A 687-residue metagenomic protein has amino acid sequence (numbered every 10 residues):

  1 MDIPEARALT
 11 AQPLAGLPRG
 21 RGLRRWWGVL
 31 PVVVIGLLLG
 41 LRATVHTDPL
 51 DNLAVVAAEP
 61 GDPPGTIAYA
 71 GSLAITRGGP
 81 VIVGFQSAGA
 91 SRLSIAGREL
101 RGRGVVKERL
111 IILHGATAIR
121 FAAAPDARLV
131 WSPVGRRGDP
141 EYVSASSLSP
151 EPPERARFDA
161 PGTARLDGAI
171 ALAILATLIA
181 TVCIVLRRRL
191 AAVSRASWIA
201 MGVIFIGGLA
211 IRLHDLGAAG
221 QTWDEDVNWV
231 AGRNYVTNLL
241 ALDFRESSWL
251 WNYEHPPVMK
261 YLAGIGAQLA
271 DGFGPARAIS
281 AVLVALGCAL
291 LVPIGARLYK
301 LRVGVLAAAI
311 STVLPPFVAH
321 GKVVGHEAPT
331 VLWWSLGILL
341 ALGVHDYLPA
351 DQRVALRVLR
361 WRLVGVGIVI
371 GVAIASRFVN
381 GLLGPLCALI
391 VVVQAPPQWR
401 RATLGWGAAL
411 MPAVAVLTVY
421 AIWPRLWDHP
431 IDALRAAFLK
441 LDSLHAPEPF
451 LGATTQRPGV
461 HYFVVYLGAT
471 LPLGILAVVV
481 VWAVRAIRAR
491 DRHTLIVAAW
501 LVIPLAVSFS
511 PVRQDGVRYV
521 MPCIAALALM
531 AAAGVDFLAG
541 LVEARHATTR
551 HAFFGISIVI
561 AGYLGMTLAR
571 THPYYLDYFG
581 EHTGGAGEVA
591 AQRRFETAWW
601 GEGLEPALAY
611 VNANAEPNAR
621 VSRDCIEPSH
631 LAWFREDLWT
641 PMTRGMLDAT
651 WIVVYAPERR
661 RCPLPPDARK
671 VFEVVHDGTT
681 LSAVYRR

Functional and structural regions predicted by a protein language model:
P13-A191: Acidic/polar, compositionally biased interaction segments
A15-I35, G202-F205, R360, P385 (+6 more regions): Signature aromatic-anchored transmembrane alpha helix within multi-pass, membrane-resident enzymes that catalyze glycan
F205-G208, A307-T312, A319, L339 (+2 more regions): Short helix- or helix-capping micro-motifs that position conserved polar/aromatic residues at function-defining sites
L213, M259, P424-D428, A433-L441 (+2 more regions): Catalytic lumenal/periplasmic loop and adjoining terminal transmembrane helix of membrane glycan-assembly enzymes
T222-W223, P316-P329: Short acidic/glycine- and proline-prone juxtamembrane loop motifs at membrane-interface regions of multi-pass membrane
N228-A241, H255, Y261, V372 (+5 more regions): Transmembrane-lumen/periplasm boundary regions of multi-pass, lipid-linked membrane glycan transferases
A278-Y299, L336, L340: Transmembrane-helix motifs of polytopic, lipid-linked glycan transferases
A296-L298, R302, G337-L363, A489: Membrane-interface transmembrane helices that cradle and orient dolichyl/undecaprenyl
